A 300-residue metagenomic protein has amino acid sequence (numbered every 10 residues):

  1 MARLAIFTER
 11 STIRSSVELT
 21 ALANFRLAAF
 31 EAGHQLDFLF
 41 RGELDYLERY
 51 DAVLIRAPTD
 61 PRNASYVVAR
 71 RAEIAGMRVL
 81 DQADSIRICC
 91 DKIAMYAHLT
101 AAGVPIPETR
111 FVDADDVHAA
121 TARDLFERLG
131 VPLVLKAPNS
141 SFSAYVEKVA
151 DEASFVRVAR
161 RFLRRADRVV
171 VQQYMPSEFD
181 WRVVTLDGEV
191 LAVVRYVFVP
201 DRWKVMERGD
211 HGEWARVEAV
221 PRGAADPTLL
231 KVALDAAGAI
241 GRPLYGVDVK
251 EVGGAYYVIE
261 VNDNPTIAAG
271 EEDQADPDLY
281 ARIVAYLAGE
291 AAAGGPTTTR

Functional and structural regions predicted by a protein language model:
M1-L80, D84-S85, V117, G294: ATP-binding N-terminal substructure of ATP-dependent carboxylate-amine bond-forming enzymes
F38-F40, Q172, R242-G253: A short glycine-rich, hydrophobically flanked beta-strand micro-motif that places a catalytic Asp/Glu for divalent metal
G42, A120-A122, S154: Short acidic active-site motifs
P58-P61, N139-S140, N264: Short glycine-rich anion-binding loops that position phosphate/pyrophosphate groups of nucleotides and phosphorylated
A72-Y145: A conserved helix-loop-beta module that forms one wall/lid of the active-site cleft in ATP-utilizing catalytic domains
L133, E189-A192, Y245, Y257-E260: Protein kinase-like catalytic core scaffold
A144-A237: Phosphate-binding site of ATP-dependent enzymes
G238, E251-R300: C-terminal active-site "lid" helix and adjoining low-complexity regulatory extension at the edge of ATP-using catalytic
